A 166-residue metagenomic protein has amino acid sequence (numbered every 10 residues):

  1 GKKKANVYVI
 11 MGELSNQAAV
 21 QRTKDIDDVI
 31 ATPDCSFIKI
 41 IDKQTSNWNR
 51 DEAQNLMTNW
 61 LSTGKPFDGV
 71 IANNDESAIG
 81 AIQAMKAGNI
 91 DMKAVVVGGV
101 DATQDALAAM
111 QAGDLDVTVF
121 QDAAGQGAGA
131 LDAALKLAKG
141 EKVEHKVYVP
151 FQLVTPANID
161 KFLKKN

Functional and structural regions predicted by a protein language model:
K2-N6, P33-I40, K65-D68, M92-V95 (+1 more regions): Loop/turn elements at helix/coil->beta-strand transitions in domains of secreted/extracellular proteins
N6, I10-A18, D28-V29, D122-N166: Hinge/cleft segment of the Venus flytrap/periplasmic-binding protein
V9-M11, K43, A112-A124: Short beta-strand elements at the ligand-binding edges of bilobed clamshell
Q17-F37, E52, L56, G80-A84 (+1 more regions): Short, solvent-exposed amphipathic alpha-helices that sit in or adjacent to ligand/effector-binding or catalytic
A19, T23, I71-N74, F120-G127: Amphipathic, non-transmembrane alpha-helical scaffold segments
I26, D42-A108: Hydrophobic alpha-helical
V29-P33, N59-T63, A84-G88, A109 (+4 more regions): Structured segments of extracytoplasmic/periplasmic soluble domains in secreted or envelope-associated proteins
I38-I41, A94, T118-V119, H145-V147 (+1 more regions): Short, hydrophobic secondary-structure boundary micro-motifs
